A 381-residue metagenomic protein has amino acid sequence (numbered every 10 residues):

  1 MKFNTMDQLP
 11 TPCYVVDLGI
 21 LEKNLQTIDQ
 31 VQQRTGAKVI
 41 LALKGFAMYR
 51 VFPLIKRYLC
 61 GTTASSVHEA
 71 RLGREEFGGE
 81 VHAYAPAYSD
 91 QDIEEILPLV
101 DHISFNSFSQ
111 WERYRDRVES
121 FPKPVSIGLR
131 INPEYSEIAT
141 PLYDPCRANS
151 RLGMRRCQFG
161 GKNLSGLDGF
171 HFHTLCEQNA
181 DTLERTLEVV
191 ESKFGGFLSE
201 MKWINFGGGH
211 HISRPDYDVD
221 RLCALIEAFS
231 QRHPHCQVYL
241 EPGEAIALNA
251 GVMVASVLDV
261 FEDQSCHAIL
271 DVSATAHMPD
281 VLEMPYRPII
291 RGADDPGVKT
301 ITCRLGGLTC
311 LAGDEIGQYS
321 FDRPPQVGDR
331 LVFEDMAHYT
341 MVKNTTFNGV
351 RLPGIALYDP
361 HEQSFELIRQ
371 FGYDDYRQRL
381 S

Functional and structural regions predicted by a protein language model:
K2-G78, A87-Y88, S273, F321-E334 (+1 more regions): N-terminal capping/small domains of soluble enzymes
N4-L9, D168-H173, G207: A short small-residue
A37-W203, Y217, A228: Active-site-proximal beta-alpha core segment in soluble small-molecule metabolic enzymes
Y135-E137, C176, I212, I246 (+1 more regions): Feature marks short, surface-exposed loop/turn motifs that line or immediately flank catalytic pockets and channel
T174-L175, I204-S213, P242-E244: Glycine-rich beta-strand-to-loop/alpha-helix junction loops that act as flexible
L225, Y239-S381: Charged (often Lys/Glu-rich) extended helix/loop segments that serve as interaction or gating elements
L225-H233: Structural alpha-helical segments in enzyme catalytic/regulatory domains
